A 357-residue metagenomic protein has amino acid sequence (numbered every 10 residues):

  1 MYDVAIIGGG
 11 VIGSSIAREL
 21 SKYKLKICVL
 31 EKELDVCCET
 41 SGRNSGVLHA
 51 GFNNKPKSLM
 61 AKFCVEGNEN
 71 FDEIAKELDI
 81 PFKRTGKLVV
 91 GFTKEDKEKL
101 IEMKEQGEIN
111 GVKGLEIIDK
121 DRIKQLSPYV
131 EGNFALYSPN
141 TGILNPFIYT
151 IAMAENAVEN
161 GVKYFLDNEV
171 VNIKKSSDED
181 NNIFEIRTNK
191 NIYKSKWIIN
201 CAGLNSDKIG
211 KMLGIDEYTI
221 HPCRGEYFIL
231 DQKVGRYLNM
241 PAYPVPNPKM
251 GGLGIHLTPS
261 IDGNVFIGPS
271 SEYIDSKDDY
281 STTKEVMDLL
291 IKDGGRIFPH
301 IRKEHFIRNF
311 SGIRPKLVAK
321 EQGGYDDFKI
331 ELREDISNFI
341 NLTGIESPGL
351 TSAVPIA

Functional and structural regions predicted by a protein language model:
M1-I12: Beta1/beta-strand and adjacent pyrophosphate-binding region of the FAD-binding site in flavoprotein oxidoreductases
I12, D35, N205: Conserved Rossmann-like nucleotide-cofactor binding loop
S15, I173-K175, N182, R187-G268 (+3 more regions): Flavin-dependent oxidoreductases
S21-G42: Glycine-rich FAD pyrophosphate-binding loop
G46-L126, G254-I255: Dinucleotide-binding Rossmann-like beta1-alpha1 core, especially the glycine-rich loop that anchors the ADP
K62-V65, V90-K99, Y137-E155, F165 (+3 more regions): Short beta-strand to alpha-helix junction loop
Y137-S176, N181-K196: Helical element adjacent to the flavin cofactor pocket in flavoenzyme catalytic cores
P146, S281-I356: C-terminal catalytic lobe of FAD-dependent flavoproteins
